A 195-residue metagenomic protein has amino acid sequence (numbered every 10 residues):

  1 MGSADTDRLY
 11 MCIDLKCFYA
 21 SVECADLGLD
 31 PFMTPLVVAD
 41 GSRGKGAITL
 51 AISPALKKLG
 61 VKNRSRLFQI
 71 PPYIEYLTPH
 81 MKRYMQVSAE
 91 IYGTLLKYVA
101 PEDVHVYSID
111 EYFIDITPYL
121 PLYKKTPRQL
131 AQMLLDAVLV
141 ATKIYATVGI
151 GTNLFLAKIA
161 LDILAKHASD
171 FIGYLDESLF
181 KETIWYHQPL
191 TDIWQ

Functional and structural regions predicted by a protein language model:
M1-D7, V138-L139, L179-H187: A short acidic-Thr-Gly-centered motif at the start of a beta-strand
M1-F113, P118-L120: Residues that scaffold, gate, or flank divalent-cation-dependent active/transport sites
D14, D110, V148, W185-Q195: Helix-hairpin-helix
G93-L96, Q132-L139, A157, L161: A broadly conserved amphipathic alpha-helix scaffold signal in soluble, globular proteins
F113-L135: Catalytic palm subdomain of template-directed nucleic-acid polymerases, centered on the conserved carboxylate motif
A137-I144, Q195: Secondary-structure boundary elements
A141-D162: Structured, non-catalytic alpha/beta "coupling" segments that mediate domain-domain communication and provide generic
K166-Q188: A short, charged helix-loop
